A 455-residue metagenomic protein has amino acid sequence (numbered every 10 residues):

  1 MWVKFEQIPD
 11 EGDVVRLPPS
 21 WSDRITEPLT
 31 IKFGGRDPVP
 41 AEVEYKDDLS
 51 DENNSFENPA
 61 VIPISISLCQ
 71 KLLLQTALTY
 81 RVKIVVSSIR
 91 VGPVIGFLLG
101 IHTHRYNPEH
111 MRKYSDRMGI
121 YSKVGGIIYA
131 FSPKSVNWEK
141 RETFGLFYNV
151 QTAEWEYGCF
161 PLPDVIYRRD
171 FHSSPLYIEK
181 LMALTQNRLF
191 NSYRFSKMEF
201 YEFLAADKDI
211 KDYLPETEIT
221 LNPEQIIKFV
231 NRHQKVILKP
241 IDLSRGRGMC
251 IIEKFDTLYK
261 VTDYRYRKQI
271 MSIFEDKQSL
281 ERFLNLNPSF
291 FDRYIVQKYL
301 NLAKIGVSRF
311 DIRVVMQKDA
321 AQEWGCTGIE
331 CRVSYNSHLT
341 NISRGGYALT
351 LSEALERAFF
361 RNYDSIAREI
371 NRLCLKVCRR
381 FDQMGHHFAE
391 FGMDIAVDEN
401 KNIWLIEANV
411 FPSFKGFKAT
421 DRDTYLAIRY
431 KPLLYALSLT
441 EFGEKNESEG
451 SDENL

Functional and structural regions predicted by a protein language model:
M1-V91: N-terminal accessory interaction module
W2-T30, S173, K180, L184-Q297: Active-site nucleotide/adenylate-binding loops and adjacent lid/helix of ATP-dependent enzymes
G92-T103: Short beta-strand segments enriched in small/hydrophobic residues
F97, Y167-R168, L238, Q297: Redox-cofactor binding/interface segments in oxidoreductases and associated redox assembly factors
R105-Q225: Conserved N-proximal alpha/beta basic substrate-recognition cap immediately N-terminal to, or forming the N-lobe
Q278-D311, V315-A396, A427-E444, S448-N454: A long amphipathic alpha-helix within ATP-dependent nucleotide-binding catalytic cores
R332-T340, N409-K418: Glycine-rich phosphate/pyrophosphate-binding beta-alpha loops
I395-P412: A short beta-strand motif that forms the metal-chelation/ATP-contact edge of phosphoryl-transfer active sites
